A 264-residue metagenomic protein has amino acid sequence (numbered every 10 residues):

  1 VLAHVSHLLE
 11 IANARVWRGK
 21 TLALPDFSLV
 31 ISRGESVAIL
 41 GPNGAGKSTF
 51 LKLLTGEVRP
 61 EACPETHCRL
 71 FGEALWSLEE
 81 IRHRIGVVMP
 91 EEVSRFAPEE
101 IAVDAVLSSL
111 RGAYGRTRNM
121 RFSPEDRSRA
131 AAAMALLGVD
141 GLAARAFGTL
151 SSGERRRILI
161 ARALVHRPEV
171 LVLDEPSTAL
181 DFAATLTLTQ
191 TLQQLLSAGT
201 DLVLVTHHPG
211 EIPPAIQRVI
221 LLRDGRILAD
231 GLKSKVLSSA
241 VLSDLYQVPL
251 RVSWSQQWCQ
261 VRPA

Functional and structural regions predicted by a protein language model:
T55: Helix-to-loop junction immediately C-terminal to a conserved catalytic motif
L107, F122-L142: Conserved ABC ATPase "signature" region
M120-R121, A146-L150: Conserved ABC ATPase signature
R167: Conserved catalytic motifs of ABC-family nucleotide-binding domains
L171-E175: Catalytic Walker B motif of ABC-type/P-loop ATPase nucleotide-binding domains
T206-H207: H-loop/switch region of ABC-family ATPase nucleotide-binding domains
S243-A264: ABC ATPase nucleotide-binding domains
